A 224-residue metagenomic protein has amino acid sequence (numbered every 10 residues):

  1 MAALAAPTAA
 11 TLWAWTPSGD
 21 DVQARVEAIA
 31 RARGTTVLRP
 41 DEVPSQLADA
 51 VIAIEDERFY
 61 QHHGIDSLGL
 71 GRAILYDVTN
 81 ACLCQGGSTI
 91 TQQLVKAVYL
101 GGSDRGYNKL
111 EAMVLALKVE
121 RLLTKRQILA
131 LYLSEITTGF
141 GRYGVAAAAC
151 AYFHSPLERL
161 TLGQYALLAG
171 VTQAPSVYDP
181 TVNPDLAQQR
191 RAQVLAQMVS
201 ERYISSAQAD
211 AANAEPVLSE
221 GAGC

Functional and structural regions predicted by a protein language model:
M1-C224: Juxtamembrane regions of bacterial inner-membrane/periplasmic proteins, predominantly the peptidoglycan biogenesis
